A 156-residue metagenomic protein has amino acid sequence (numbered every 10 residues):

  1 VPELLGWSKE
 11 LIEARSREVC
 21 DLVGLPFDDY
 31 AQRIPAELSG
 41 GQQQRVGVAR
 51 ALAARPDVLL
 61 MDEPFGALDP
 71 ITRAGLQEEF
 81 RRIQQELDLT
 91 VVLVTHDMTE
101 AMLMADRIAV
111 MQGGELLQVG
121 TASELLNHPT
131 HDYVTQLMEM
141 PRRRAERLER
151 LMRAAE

Functional and structural regions predicted by a protein language model:
L11-D29: Conserved ABC ATPase "signature" region
A36, A54: Conserved signature/switch motifs of ABC ATPase nucleotide-binding domains
V48: Hydrophobic anchor residue at the start of the ABC signature
L59-D62: Catalytic Walker B motif of ABC-type/P-loop ATPase nucleotide-binding domains
A74-L87: Helical segment within the ABC ATPase nucleotide-binding domain
V119-G120, H128: ABC ATPase "signature
